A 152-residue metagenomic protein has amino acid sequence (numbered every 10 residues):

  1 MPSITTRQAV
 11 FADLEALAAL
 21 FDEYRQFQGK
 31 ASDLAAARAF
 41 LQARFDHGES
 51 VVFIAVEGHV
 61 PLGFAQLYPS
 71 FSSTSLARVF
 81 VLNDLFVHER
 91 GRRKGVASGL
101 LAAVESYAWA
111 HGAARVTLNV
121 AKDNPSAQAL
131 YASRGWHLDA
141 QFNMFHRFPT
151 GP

Functional and structural regions predicted by a protein language model:
T5-A19: A short beta-loop-alpha structural element at the N-terminal edge of CoA-dependent acyl/N-acetyltransferase catalytic
A18-A43: Conserved GNAT-fold acetyl-CoA-binding loop/helix
Q42-I54, V81: A short helix-loop-beta-strand connector motif used in the catalytic cores of GNAT acetyltransferases and, in some
I54, V60-P69, V81, F86: Conserved beta-strand in the GNAT
V60, F71-L82, R92, D139-A140: A conserved beta-turn-beta hairpin within the catalytic core of GNAT-like acetyltransferases that forms part
V87, R93-S106, S133: Conserved acetyl-CoA-binding loop-helix of GNAT-fold acetyltransferases
A108-N119: Conserved GNAT acetyl-CoA-binding A-motif
T117-A121, Q128, A132, H137-T150: Conserved catalytic-core motifs of GNAT/GCN5-like acyltransferases
